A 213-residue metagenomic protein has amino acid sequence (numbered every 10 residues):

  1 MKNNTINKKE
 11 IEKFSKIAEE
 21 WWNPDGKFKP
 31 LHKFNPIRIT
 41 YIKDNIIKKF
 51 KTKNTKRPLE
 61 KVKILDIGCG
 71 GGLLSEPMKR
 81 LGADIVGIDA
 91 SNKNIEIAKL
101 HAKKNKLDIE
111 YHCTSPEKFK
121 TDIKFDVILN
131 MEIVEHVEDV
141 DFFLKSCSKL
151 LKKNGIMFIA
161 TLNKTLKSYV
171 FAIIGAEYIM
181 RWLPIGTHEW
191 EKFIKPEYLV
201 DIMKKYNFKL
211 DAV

Functional and structural regions predicted by a protein language model:
M1-F28: N-terminal, positively charged/glycine-rich alpha-helical extensions of SAM-dependent methyltransferases
K33-E60: Conserved alpha-helix/loop element of class I SAM-dependent methyltransferases that forms part of the SAM/SAH-binding
N45, P77, I202: Rossmann-fold NAD(P)-dependent oxidoreductase module
K49, K53-K56, V62-Y169: Conserved SAM-binding loop
T161, M180-Y198: Acceptor-substrate binding/catalytic loop of class I
T165-T187: Alpha-helical membrane-targeting segments
W190-N207, V213: Short alpha-helix
